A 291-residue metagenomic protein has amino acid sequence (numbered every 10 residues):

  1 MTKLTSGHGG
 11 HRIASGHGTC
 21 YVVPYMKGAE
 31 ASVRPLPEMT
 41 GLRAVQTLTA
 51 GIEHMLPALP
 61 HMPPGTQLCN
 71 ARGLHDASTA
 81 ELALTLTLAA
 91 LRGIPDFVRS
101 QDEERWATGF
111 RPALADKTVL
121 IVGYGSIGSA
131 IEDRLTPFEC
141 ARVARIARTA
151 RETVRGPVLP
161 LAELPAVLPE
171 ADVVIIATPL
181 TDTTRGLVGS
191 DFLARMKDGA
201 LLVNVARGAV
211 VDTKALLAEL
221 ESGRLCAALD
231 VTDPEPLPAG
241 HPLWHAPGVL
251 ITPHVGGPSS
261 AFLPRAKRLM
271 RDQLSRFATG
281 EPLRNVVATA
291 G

Functional and structural regions predicted by a protein language model:
M1-K27: N-terminal glycine-/charge-rich "phosphate-binding" loop or analogous flexible N-terminal tail
A14-G16, L36-M39, L114, V167-P169 (+2 more regions): A short, aliphatic-rich alpha-helical micro-motif
T19-V98: Phosphate/diphosphate ligand-binding glycine-rich loop within oxidoreductases
L68-C69, G199, V205-G291: Rossmann-like dinucleotide-binding domain for NAD(H)/NADP(H)
A80-D96, P137-F138, R268-E281: Oxidoreductase and adenylate-handling cofactor-binding alpha/beta cores
V98-A130: Glycine-rich NAD(P)-binding loop of Rossmann-like domains
P137-R155: NAD(P)-binding Rossmann-fold cofactor-contacting core
T149-P242: Rossmann-like adenosine-cofactor binding region
